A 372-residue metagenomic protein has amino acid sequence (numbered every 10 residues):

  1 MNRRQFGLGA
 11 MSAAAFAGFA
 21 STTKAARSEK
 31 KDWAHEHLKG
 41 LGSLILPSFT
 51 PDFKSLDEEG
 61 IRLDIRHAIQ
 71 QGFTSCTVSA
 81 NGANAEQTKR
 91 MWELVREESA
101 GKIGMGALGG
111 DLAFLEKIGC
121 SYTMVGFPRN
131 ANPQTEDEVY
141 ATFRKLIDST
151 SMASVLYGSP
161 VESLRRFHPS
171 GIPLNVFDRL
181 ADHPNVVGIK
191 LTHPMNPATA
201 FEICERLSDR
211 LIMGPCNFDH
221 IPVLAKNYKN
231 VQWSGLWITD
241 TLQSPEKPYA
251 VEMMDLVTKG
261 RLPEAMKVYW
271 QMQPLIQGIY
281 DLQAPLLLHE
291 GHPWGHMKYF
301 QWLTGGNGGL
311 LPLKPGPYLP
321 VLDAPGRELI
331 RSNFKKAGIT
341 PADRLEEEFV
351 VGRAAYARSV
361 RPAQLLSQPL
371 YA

Functional and structural regions predicted by a protein language model:
M1-A25: N-terminal export signals
L8-A13, P51-S55, P274: Mid-to-C-terminal alpha-helical segments outside catalytic/metal-binding sites
A26-K31: Cleaved targeting-peptide boundary
A34-H37, S43-P169, Y356-R361: Active-site beta->alpha loop and helix N-cap motifs at the rims of alpha/beta catalytic domains
E59, A225-A372: Structured C-terminal cap/extension of enzyme domains
R90, L94-E98, F114, I118 (+7 more regions): Alpha-helical structural signal in soluble globular domains
R96-M105, K117-Y122, T150-A153, P184 (+6 more regions): Structural alpha-beta junctions
P160-D281: Catalytic alpha/beta core domains of metabolic enzymes, predominantly
